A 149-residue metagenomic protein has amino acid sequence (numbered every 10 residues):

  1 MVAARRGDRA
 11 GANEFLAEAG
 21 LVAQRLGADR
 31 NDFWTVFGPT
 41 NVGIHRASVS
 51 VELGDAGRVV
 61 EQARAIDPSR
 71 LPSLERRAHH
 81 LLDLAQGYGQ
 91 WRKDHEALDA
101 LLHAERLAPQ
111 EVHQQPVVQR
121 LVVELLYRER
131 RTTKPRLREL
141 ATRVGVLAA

Functional and structural regions predicted by a protein language model:
M1-A149: Conserved binding/catalytic microenvironments
